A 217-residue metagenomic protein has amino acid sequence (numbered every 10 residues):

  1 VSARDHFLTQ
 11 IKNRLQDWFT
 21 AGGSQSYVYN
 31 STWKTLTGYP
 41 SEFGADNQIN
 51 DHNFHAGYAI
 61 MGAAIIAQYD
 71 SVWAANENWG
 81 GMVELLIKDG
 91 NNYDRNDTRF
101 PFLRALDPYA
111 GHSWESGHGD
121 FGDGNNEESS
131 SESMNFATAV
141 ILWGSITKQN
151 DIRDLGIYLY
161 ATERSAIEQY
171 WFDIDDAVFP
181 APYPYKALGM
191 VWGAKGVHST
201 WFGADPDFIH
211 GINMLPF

Functional and structural regions predicted by a protein language model:
V1, D46-V83, I87, S129-A137: Aromatic-rich carbohydrate-recognition surfaces in CAZymes
V1-N53, G80-L86, G90-H118, G122 (+2 more regions): Ser/Thr/Asn(+Pro)-rich, low-complexity disordered segments
G122-G124, S129: Catalytic cores of eukaryotic secretory-pathway lumenal/extracellular enzymes that build and remodel glycoconjugates
